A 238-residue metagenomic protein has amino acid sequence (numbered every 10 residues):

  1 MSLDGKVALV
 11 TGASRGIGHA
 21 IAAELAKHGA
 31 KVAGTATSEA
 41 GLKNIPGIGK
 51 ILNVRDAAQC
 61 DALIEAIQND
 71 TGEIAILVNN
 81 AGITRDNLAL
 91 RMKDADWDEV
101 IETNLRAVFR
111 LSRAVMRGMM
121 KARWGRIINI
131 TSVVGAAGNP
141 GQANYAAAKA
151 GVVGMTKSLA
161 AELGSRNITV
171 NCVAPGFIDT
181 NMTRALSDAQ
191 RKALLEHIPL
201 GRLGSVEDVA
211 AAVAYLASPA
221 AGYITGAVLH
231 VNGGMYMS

Functional and structural regions predicted by a protein language model:
V7, S14-R15: Conserved glycine-rich cofactor-binding loop
H28-K43: Conserved glycine-rich Rossmann-like NAD(P)H-binding loop of the short-chain dehydrogenase/reductase
L88-A89, K93-I101, L194: Substrate-binding pocket helix/loop in short-chain dehydrogenase/reductase
S112, A148, T156: Active-site helix of classical SDR
R117, A161-S165, G222: Alpha-helical segment proximal to the catalytic Tyr-Lys
S132: Residue(s) in the substrate-gating loop at a strand-loop-helix junction that position the organic substrate next
G164, T169, I224-G226, N232: Short, small/polar-rich loop/turn modules that mediate ligand/substrate recognition or access, typified
